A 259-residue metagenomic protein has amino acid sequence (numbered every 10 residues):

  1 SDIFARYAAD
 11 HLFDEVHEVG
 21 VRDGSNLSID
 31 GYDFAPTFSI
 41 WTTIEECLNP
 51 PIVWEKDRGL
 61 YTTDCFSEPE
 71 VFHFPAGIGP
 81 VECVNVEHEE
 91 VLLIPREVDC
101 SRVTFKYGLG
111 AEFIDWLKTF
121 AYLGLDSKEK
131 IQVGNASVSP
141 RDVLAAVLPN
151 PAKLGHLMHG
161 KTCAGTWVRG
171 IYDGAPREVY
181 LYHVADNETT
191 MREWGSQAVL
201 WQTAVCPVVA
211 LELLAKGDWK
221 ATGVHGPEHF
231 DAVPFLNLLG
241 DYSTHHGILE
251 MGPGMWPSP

Functional and structural regions predicted by a protein language model:
S1-L12: Active-site-proximal alpha-helical scaffold in enzymes
H11-P259: C-terminal catalytic/substrate-binding lobe primarily of soluble NAD(P)-dependent oxidoreductases
